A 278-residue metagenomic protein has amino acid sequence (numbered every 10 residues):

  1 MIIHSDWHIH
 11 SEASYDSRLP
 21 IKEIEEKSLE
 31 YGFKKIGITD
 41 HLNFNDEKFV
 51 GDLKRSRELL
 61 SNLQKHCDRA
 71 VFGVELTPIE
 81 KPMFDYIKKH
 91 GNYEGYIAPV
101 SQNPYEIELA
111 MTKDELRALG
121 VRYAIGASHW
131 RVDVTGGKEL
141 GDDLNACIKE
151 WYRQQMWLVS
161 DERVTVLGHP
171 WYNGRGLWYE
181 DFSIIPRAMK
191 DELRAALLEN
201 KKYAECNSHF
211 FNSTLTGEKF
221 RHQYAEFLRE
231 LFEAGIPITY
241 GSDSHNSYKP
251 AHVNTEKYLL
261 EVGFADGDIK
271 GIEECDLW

Functional and structural regions predicted by a protein language model:
M1-I2, F33-G37, S128-R131, G168-P170 (+2 more regions): Short amphipathic alpha-helical segments, especially helix-boundary/capping motifs
M1-S11, S17, I21, G141 (+1 more regions): Charged catalytic cores and adjacent phosphate/nucleic-acid-binding surfaces used for phosphate/nucleic-acid chemistry
I2-R153, G241, H245-K249, Y258: A metal-dependent hydrolase metal-coordination microenvironment
R18, L119-A196, N200-E218: Divalent metal-binding pocket/active-site signature
Y31, L119, D161-E162, A234 (+1 more regions): Structural motif
C67-R69, V121, R163-V164, K201 (+2 more regions): A generic structural signal for alpha->beta connector loops
